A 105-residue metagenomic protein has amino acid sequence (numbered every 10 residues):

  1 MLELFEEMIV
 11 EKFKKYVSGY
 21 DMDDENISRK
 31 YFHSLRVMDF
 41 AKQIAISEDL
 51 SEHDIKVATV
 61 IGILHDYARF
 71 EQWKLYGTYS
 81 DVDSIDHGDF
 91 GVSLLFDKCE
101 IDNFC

Functional and structural regions predicted by a protein language model:
M1-L4, E25-S51, L64, K74-L75 (+1 more regions): Divalent metal-dependent phosphate-bond-processing catalytic cores, especially two-metal-ion Mg2+/Mn2+ enzymes that act
M1-L4, M8, K12-K15, F90: Exposed alpha-helical structural elements
I9, A41-I44, G91, L95: Hydrophobic alpha-helical packing residues
I9-D39, A68-V82: Active-site flanking loop/helix segments enriched in acidic
F13-S18, S47, C99-D102: Short regulatory "switch" loops immediately downstream of catalytic or recognition motifs within protein catalytic
L50, D54-C105: Divalent metal-dependent catalytic cores for phosphoryl transfer on phosphate-bearing substrates
